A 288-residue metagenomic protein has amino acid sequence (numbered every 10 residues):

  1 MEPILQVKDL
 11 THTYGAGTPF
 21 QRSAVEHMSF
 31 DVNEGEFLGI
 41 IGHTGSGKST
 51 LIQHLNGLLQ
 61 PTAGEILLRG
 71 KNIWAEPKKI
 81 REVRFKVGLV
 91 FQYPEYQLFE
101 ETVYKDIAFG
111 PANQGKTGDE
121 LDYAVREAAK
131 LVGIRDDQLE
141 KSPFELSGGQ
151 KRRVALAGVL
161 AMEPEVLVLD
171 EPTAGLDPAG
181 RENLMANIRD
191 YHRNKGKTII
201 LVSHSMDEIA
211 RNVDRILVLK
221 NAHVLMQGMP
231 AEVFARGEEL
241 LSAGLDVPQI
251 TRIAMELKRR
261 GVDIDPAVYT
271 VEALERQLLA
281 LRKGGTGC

Functional and structural regions predicted by a protein language model:
M1-I4, T13-H27, P77-K79: A short, flexible loop at the N-terminus of ABC-type nucleotide-binding domains that lies
N56: Helix-to-loop junction immediately C-terminal to a conserved catalytic motif
E65-E82: ABC ATPase NBD Q-loop/coupling interface
E120-D137: Conserved ABC ATPase "signature" region
S142-L146, Q150: Conserved ABC ATPase signature
E163: Conserved catalytic motifs of ABC-family nucleotide-binding domains
L167-D170: Catalytic Walker B motif of ABC-type/P-loop ATPase nucleotide-binding domains
